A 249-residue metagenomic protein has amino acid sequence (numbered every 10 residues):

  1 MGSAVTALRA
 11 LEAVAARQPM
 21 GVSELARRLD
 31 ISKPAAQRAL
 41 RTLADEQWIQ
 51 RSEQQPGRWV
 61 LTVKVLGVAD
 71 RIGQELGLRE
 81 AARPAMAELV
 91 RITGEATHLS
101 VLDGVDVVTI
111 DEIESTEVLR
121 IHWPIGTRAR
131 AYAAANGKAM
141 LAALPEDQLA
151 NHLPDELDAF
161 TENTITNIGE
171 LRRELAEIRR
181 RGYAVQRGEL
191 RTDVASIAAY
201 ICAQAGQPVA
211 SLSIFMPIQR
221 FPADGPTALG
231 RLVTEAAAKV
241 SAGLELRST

Functional and structural regions predicted by a protein language model:
M1-E80, A238-L246: N-terminal helix-turn-helix
L25, A36, L43, I49 (+4 more regions): Hydrophobic packing within well-folded, soluble alpha/beta domains
L29, L40, V65, M86 (+4 more regions): Short amphipathic alpha-helical/adjacent loop interface patches that line ligand and macromolecule-binding sites
Q54-P56, V60-D155: Amphipathic alpha-helical effector-binding/dimerization core of metabolite-sensing transcriptional regulators
Q148-E156, T234-T249: Cysteine/selenocysteine-centered motifs that mediate thiol-based redox chemistry or coordinate metal-sulfur cofactors
T164-A237: Extended hydrophobic
